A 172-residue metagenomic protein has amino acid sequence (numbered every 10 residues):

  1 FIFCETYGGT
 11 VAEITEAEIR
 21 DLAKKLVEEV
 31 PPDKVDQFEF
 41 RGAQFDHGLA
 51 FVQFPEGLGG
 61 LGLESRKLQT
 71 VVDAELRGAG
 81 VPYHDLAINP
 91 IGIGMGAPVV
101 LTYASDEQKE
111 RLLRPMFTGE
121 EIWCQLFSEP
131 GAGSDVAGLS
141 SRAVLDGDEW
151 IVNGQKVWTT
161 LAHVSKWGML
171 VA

Functional and structural regions predicted by a protein language model:
F1-I91, L101, E107-T118, I122 (+1 more regions): Amphipathic, small/basic residue-rich leader segments at the start of a protein or domain
L63-E64, D135-A137, L161-K166: Short glycine/proline-enriched turns and hinge-like loops at secondary-structure junctions
G92-G96: N-terminal alpha-helical segment
A132-D135, W150: Hydrophobic, small-residue-rich alpha-helical packing segments that form membrane-like cores
S141-V144: A structural signal for short hydrophobic beta-strand segments in well-ordered beta-sheet cores
D148-E149, N153-A172: A short core secondary-structure module
